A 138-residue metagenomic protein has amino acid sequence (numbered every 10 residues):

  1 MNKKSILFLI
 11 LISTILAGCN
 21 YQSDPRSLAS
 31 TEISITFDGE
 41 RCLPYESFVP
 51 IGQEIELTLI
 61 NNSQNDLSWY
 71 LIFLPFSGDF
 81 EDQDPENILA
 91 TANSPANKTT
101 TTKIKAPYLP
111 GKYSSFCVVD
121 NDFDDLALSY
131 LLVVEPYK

Functional and structural regions predicted by a protein language model:
M1-S5: Positively charged n-region of N-terminal signal peptides that target proteins for export
I15-G18: C-terminal motif of bacterial Sec signal peptides marking the signal peptidase cleavage site
N20-Q22: Bacterial signal peptide processing site
P25-E54: N-terminal edge beta-strand
R41, A92-K138: Extracellular/periplasmic metallocenter environments
Y45-W69, T101-L109: Beta-strand cores of secreted/periplasmic/IMS beta-sandwich domains, seen most often in copper-related folds
D66-F73, S114-F116: Beta-strand acidic-aromatic groove motif in beta-rich domains, primarily in extracellular
P75-D84: Short aromatic-acidic-glycine turn motif
